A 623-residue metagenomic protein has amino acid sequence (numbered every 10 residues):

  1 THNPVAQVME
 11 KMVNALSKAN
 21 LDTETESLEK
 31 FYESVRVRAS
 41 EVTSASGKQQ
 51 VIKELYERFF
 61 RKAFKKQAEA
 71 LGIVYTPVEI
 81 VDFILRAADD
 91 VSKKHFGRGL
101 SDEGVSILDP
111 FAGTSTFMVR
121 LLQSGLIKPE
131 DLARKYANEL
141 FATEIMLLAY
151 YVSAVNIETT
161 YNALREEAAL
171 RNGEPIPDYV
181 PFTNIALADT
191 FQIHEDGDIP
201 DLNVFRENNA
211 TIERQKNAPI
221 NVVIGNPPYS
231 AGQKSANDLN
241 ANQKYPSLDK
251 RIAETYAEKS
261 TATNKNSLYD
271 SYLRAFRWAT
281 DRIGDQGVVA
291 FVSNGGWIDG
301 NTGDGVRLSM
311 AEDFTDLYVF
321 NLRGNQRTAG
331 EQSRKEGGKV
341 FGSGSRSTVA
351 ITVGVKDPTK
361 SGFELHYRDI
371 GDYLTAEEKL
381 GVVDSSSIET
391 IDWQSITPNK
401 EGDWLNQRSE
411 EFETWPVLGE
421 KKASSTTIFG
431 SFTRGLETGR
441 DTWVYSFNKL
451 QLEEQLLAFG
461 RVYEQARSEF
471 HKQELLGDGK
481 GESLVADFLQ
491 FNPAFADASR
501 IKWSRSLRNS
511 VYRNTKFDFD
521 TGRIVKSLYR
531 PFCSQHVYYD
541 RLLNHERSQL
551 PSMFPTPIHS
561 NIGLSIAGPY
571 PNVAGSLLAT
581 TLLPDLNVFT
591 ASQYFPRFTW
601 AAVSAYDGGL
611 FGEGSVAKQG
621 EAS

Functional and structural regions predicted by a protein language model:
T1-F64: Long recognition/docking surfaces used for binding and targeting
N3-N20, I107-D109, L140-L148, D178-P181 (+2 more regions): Short, mixed-charge aromatic SLiMs
E10-S34, A149, S153, E377-T397: Charged/polar, low-hydrophobicity segments characteristic of intrinsically disordered regions and flexible loops
V35-A39, K65-K66, T328-K335: Short amphipathic alpha-helical segments and their helix-coil junctions
S40-S46, R120-L121, R274, E336 (+2 more regions): Conserved alpha/beta core surface patches that mediate binding of polyanionic ligands
T43, G47, I52-F59, A63-E79 (+4 more regions): Long, K/E/R/D-enriched contiguous segments that form extended
G47, F59-V319, A329: SAM-dependent methyltransferase catalytic region
N237, K259-A262, D281-S623: Sequence-level detector for compositionally biased, low-complexity segments
